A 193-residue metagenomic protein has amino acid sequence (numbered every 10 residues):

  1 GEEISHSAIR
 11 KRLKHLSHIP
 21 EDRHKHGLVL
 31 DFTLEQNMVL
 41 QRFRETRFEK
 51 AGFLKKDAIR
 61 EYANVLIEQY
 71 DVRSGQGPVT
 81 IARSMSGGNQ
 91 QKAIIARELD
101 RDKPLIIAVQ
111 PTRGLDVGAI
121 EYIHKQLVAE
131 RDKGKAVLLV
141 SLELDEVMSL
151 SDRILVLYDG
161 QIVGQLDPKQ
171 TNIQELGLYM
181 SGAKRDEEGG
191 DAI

Functional and structural regions predicted by a protein language model:
G1-M85, G164-D167, N172-Q174, L178-K184: Conserved P-loop NTPase catalytic core
I95: Hydrophobic anchor residue at the start of the ABC signature
E98-I106, Q110: A short, proline-enriched helix->beta-strand linker immediately N-terminal to the Walker B motif in ABC-type P-loop
I120-K133: Helical segment within the ABC ATPase nucleotide-binding domain
S141-L142: H-loop/switch region of ABC-family ATPase nucleotide-binding domains
V147-S149: A short, surface-exposed alpha-helical micro-motif characterized by mixed small hydrophobic and charged/polar residues
R153-V156: Conserved short hydrophobic beta-strand within the ABC ATPase nucleotide-binding domain
